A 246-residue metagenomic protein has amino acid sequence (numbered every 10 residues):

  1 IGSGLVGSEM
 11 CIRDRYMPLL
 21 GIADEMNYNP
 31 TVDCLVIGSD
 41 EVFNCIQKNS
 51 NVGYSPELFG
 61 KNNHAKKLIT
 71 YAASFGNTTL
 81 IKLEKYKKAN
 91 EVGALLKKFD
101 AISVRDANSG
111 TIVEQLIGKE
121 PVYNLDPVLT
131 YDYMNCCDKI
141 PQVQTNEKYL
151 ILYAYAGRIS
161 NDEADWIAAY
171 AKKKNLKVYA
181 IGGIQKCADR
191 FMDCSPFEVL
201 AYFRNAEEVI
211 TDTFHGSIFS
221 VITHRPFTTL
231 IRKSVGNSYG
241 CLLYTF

Functional and structural regions predicted by a protein language model:
I1-G7, I12, C241-Y244: Single conserved hydrophobic/aromatic residue that forms the stacking wall/gate of nucleotide- or nucleobase-binding
G4, Y28, L95, A201-Y202: Structural alpha-helical scaffold elements that stabilize or flank donor/cofactor-binding regions in carbohydrate
V6-G7, T31, K98, R204-N205: Alpha-helix C-terminal capping/helix-to-coil transition sites in glycosyltransferase folds
D33-L95, I117, Y123-R190: Active-site donor-nucleotide binding/catalytic segment of nucleotide-sugar enzymes
F99-D106, I210: A short beta-strand/loop micro-motif in the catalytic core of glycosyltransferases that engages the nucleotide-sugar
K173-S217: Donor-binding and catalytic core of enzymes assembling or modifying cell-surface/extracellular glycoconjugates
R190, L243-F246: Leloir-type glycosyltransferase catalytic cores
Y202-L242: A donor-sugar binding/catalytic signature common to diverse glycosyltransferases and related nucleotide-sugar
